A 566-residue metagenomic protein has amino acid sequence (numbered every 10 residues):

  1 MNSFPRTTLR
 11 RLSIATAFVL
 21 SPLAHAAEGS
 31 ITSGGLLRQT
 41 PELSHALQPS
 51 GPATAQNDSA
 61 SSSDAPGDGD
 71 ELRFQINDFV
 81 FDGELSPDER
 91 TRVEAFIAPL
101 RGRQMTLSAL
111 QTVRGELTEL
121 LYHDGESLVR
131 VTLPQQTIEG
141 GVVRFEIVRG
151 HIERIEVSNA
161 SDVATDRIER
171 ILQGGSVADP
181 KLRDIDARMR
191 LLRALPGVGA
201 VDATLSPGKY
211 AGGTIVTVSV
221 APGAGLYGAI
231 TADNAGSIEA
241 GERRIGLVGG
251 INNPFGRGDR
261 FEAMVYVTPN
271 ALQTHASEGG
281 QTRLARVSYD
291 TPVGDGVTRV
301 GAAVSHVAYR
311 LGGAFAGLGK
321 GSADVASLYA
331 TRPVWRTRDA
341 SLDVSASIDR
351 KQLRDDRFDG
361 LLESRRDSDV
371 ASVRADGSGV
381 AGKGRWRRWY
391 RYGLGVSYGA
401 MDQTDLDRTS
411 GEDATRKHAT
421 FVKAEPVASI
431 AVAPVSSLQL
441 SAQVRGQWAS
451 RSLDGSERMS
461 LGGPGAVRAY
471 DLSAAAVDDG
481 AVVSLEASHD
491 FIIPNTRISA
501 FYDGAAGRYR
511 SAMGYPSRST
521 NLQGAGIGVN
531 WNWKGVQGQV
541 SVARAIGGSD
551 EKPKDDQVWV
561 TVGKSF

Functional and structural regions predicted by a protein language model:
A27-G236, E242-R243, V248, V265-R283 (+1 more regions): Periplasmic polypeptide-binding modules associated with outer-membrane biogenesis and secretion
A203, L226-G236, L247, D259-H275 (+6 more regions): Transmembrane beta-strand segments that form the barrel wall of outer-membrane beta-barrel proteins
L226-G228, F255-F261, G294-G301, R336-L342 (+4 more regions): Repeated loop/turn-to-beta-strand initiation elements of outer-membrane beta-barrel proteins
G228-A232, G249, F261-V265, V300-V304 (+9 more regions): Membrane-embedded beta-strand positions of outer-membrane beta-barrel proteins
N234-G236, N253, V265-A271, V304-R310 (+12 more regions): Transmembrane beta-strands of outer-membrane beta-barrel pores
S237-G241, A276-Q281, G317-A323, L361-V370 (+4 more regions): Replace "Gram-negative outer membrane beta-barrel proteins" with "bacterial and organellar outer membrane beta-barrel
P292, V297-S441, R445-A449, R508: Transmembrane beta-strand segments of outer-membrane beta-barrel domains in Gram-negative and organellar OMPs
S410-F566: C-terminal transmembrane beta-barrel domains of outer membrane proteins
